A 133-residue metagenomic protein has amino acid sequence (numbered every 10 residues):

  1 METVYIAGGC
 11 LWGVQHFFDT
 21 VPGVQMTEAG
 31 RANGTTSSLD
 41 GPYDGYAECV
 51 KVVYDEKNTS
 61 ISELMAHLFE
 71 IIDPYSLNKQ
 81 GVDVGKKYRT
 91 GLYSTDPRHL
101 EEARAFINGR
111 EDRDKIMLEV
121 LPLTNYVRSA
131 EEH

Functional and structural regions predicted by a protein language model:
M1-H133: Flexible coil/turn and secondary-structure edge motifs
